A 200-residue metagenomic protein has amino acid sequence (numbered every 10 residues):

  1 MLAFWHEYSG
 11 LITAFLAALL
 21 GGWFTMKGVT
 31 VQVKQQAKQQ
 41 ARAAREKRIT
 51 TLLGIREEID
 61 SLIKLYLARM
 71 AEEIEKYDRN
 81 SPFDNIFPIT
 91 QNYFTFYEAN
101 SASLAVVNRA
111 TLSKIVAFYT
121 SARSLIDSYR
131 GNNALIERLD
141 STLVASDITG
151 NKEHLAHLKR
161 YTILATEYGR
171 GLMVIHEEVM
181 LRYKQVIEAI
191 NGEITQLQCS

Functional and structural regions predicted by a protein language model:
M1-Q39: Membrane-embedded hydrophobic alpha-helical segments
F4, Q40-A43, K47, E167 (+2 more regions): Conserved aromatic-histidine-acidic binding/catalytic patches
S9, G22, K27-T30, R48 (+4 more regions): Functionally constrained cores in energy, signaling, and assembly domains
V31, Q35-D60: Juxtamembrane membrane-water interface segments immediately C-terminal to a transmembrane helix
R56-S200: Interfacial alpha-helical end/capping and short helix-turn segments at domain and membrane boundaries
